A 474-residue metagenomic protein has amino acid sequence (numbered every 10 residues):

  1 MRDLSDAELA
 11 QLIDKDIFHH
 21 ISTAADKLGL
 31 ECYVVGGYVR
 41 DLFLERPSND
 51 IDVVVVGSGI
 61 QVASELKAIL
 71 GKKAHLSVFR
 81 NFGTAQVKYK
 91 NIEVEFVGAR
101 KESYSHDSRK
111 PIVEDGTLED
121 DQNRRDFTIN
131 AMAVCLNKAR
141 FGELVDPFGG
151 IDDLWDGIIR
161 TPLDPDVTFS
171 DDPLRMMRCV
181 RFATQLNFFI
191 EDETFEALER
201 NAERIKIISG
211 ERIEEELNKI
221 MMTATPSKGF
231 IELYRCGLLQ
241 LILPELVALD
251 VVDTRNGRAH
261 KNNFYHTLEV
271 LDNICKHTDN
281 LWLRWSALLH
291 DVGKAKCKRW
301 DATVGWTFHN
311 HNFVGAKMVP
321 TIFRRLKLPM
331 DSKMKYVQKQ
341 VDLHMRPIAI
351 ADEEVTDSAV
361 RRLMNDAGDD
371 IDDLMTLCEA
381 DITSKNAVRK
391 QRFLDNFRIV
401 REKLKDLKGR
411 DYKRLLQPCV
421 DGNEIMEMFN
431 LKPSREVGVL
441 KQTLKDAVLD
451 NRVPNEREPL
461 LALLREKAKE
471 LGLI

Functional and structural regions predicted by a protein language model:
M1-I474: Catalytic cores of the polymerase beta-like nucleotidyltransferase superfamily and closely associated nucleotide
